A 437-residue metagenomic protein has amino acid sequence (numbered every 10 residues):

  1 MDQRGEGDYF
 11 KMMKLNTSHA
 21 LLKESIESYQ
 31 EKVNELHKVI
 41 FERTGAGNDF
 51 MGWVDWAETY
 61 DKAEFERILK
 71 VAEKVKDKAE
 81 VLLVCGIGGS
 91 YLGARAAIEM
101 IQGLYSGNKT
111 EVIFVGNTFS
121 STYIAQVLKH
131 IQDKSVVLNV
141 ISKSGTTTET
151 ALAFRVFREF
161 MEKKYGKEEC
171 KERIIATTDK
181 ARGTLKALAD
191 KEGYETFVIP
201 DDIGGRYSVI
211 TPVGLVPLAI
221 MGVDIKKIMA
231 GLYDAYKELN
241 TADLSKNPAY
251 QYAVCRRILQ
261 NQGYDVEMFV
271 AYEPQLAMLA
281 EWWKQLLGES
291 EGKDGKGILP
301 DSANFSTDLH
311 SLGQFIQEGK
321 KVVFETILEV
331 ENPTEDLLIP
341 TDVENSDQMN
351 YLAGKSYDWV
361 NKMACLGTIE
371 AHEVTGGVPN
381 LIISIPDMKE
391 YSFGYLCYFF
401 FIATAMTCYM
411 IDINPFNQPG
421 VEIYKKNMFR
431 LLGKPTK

Functional and structural regions predicted by a protein language model:
R4-E73, V343-Y351: Extended, charge-enriched "interface" segments that sit outside catalytic cores
Y60-K76, K246-I258: A short, well-structured juxtamembrane/interface segment
L69, E73-A242, K426, R430: Glycine-rich phosphate-binding loops that contact phosphosugars or nucleotide phosphates
S90-G93, S121-Y123, T146-E149, R182-K186 (+6 more regions): Flexible loop/turn segments at secondary-structure boundaries
M100-T110, F160, L286-G297, A371-T375: Short helix-loop-beta junction
Y165-E325, N417-K437: Active-site phosphate/pyrophosphate-binding segments
D301-M388: Helicase-primase coupling helices
I383, D387-K437: C-terminal helical/tail subdomains of lipid-metabolizing enzymes
